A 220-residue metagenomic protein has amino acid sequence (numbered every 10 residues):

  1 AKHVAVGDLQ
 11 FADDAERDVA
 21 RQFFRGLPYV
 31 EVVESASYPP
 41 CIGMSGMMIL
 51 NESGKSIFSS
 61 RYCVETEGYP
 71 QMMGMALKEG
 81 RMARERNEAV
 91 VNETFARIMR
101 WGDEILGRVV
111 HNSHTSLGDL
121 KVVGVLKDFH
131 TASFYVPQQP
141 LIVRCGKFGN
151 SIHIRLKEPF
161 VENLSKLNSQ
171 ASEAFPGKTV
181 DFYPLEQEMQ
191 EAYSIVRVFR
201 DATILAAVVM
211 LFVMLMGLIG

Functional and structural regions predicted by a protein language model:
A1-R97, H114-G118, E191: Structured, solvent-exposed hinge/loop segments at the ends of secondary-structure elements
D14-V32, E93-R97, H114-R200: "Rare, low-scoring activations can occur in soluble or secreted enzymes where short amphipathic helices or signal
S59-T66, E104, A206-M210: Short, basic, helix/turn surface patches
E104-L117: Short conserved beta-strand and strand-loop elements enriched in small hydrophobics with frequent Asp/Gly
R197-G220: Hydrophobic alpha-helical transmembrane segments of multi-pass inner-membrane transport and secretion
